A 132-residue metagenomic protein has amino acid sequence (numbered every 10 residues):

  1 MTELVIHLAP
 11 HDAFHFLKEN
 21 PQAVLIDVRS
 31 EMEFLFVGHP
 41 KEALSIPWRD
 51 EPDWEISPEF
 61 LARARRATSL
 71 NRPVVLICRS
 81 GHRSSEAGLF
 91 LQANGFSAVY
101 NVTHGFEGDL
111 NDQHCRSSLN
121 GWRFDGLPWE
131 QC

Functional and structural regions predicted by a protein language model:
M1-A23, E31-P73, S84-C132: Rhodanese-like catalytic fold shared by cysteine-dependent sulfurtransferases and DSP/PTP-type phosphatases
D27, G81: Conserved G/P- and acidic residue-centered "switch" motifs that form tight phosphate/ATP-binding loops in soluble
L76-I77: Short, surface-exposed ligand- or partner-binding patches at beta-edge/loop junctions that are enriched in aromatics
